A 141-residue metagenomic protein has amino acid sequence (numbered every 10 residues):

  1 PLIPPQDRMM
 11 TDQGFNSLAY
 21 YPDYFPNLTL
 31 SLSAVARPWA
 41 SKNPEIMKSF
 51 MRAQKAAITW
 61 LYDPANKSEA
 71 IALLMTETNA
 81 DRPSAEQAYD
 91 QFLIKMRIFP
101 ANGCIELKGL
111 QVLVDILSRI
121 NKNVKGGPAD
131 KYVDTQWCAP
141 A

Functional and structural regions predicted by a protein language model:
P1-Q13, P26, L107-V112: Bilobed "Venus flytrap"/periplasmic-binding protein-like clamshell domains and structurally analogous long
L2-I3, A34, M51, Y62: Short, conserved beta-strand edge motifs with alternating hydrophobic and charged residues
P5-Q6, Y24, Q54, T78: Glycine-rich beta-alpha junction loops
M9-P22, A85: Ligand-binding "clamshell"
Y21-S31: Mobile beta-alpha loop/short-helix "lid" or hinge segments that flank ligand
T29-E45: A bilobed periplasmic-binding-protein/Venus flytrap-type ligand-binding module shared by bacterial periplasmic
S41-K125: Secondary-structure end/capping motifs
D115-A141: C-terminal solvent-exposed extensions
